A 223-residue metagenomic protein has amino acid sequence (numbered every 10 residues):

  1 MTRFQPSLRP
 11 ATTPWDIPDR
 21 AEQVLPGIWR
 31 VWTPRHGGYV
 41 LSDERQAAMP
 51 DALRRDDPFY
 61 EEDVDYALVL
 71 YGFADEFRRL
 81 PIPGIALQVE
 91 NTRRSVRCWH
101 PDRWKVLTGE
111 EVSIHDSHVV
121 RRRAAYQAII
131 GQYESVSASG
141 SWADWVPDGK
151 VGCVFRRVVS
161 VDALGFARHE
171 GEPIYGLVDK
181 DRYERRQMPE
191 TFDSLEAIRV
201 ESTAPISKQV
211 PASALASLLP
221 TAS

Functional and structural regions predicted by a protein language model:
M1-T33: Eukaryotic non-globular interaction segments with acidic/serine-rich, low-complexity composition and alpha-helical
A11, L25, S95, H100 (+2 more regions): Acidic, low-complexity intrinsically disordered regions
T13, D19-R20, N91-S135: Short, intrinsically disordered, low-complexity segments enriched in Ser/Thr and Pro
W29-R54, G165-Y175: A short, structured beta-strand/loop element
S42, Y60-D63: Short His-Asn-centered micro-motif
D56-P58: Short active-site oxyanion
D63-H115, G171-A214: Short, compact, well-ordered microdomains
R121-S223: Eukaryotic intrinsically disordered, low-complexity regions
